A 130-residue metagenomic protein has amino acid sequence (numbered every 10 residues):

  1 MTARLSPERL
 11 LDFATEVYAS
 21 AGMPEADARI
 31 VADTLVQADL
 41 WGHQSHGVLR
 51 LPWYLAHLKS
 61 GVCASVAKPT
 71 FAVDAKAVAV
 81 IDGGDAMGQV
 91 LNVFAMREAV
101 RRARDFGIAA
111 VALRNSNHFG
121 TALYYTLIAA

Functional and structural regions predicted by a protein language model:
M1-A21: Generic N-terminal amphipathic, Lys/Arg-enriched alpha-helix
A14, A99, Y125-T126: Aromatic/hydrophobic pocket-lining residues that form π-stacking "cages" and hydrophobic walls in ligand
A14, Y18-G22, D39-H43, L55-V62 (+1 more regions): Structural signal for hydrophobic packing residues in well-ordered secondary-structure cores of soluble enzyme domains
E25-V36: Short, well-structured alpha-helical segments
A32, I108-A130: Glycine-rich anion/phosphate-binding loop at the beta-strand->alpha-helix junction
D33, L40-G47, L51: N-terminal amphipathic, basic helical "cap/leader" segment at the start of enzyme domains
V36, G88-R114: Alpha/propeptide regions of enzymes that mature by internal proteolysis
H46-V100: Active-site cofactor/substrate anionic-group-binding motifs, chiefly glycine- and Lys/Arg-rich phosphate-binding loops
